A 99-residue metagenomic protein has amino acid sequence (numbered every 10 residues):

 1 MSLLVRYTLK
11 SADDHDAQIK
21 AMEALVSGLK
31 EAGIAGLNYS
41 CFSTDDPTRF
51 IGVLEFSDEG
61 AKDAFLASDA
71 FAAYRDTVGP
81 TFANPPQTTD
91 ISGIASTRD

Functional and structural regions predicted by a protein language model:
M1-I51, S57-A67, A83-D99: Short S/T/G/P-rich N-terminal loop/turn motif that feeds into the first structured element of a domain
A73-P80: Outer-membrane beta-barrel domain signature
